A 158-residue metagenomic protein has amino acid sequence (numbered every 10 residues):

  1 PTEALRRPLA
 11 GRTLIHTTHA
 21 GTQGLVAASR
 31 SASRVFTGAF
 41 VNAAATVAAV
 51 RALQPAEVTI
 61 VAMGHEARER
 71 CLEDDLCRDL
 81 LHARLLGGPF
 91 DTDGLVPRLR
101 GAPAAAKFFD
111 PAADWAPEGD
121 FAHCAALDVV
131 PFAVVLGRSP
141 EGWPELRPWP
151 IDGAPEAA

Functional and structural regions predicted by a protein language model:
P1-T13, T17-H19, A27-R34, L72-A158: Long, charged alpha-helical interface segments
L14-V58: Hydrophobic, well-structured mid-protein blocks that either form specific transmembrane helices
N42-T46, G64-H65, L86-P89: Short, surface-exposed, polar/charged, turn-prone segments marking secondary-structure boundaries
P55, I60-R78: Phosphate/ribose-phosphate-bearing ligand recognition and processing surfaces, centered on ADP-ribose/NAD(+/P+) systems
